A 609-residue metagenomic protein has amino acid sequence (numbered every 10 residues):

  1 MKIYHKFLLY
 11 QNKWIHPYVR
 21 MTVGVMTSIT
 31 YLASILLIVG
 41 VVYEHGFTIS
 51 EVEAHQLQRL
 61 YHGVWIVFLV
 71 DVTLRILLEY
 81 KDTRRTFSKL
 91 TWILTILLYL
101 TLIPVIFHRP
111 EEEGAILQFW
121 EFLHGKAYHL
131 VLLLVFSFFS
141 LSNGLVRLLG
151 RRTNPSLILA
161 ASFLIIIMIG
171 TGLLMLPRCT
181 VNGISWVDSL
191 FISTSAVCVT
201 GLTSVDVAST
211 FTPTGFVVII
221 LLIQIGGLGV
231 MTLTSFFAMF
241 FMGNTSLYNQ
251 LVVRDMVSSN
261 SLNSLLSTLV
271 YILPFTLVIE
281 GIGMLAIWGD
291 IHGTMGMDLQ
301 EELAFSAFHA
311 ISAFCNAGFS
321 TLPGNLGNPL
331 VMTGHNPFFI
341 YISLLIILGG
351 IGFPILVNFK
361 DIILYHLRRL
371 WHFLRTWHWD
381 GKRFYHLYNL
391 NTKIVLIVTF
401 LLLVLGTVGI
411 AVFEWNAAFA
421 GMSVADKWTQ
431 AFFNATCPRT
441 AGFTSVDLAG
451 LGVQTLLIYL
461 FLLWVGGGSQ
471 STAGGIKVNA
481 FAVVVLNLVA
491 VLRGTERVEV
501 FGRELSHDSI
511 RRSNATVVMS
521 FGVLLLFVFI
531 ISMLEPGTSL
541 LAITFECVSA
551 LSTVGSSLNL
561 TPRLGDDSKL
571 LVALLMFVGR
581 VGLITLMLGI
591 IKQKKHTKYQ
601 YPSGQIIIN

Functional and structural regions predicted by a protein language model:
M1-N609: Membrane-proximal intracellular helices of multi-pass ion channels
